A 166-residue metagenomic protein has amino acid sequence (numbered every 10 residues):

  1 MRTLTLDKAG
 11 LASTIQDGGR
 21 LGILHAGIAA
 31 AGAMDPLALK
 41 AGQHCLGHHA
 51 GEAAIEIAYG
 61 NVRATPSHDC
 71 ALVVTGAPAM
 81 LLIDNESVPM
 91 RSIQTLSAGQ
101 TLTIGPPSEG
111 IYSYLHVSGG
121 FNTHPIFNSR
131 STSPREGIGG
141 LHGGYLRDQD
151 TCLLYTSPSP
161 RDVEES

Functional and structural regions predicted by a protein language model:
R2-A79: Intrinsically disordered, low-complexity, positively charged segments
K8, D17, A30, P36 (+9 more regions): Generic structural "secondary-structure junction" signal
P66-D69, I104-I111, R161: Short, surface-exposed loop and linker segments with low hydrophobicity and enrichment for Pro/Ser/Thr
G76-Y145, L153: Intrinsically disordered, low-complexity linker/loop segments enriched in Gly/Pro and charged/polar residues
Y155-S166: Single conserved hydrophobic/aromatic residue that forms the stacking wall/gate of nucleotide- or nucleobase-binding
